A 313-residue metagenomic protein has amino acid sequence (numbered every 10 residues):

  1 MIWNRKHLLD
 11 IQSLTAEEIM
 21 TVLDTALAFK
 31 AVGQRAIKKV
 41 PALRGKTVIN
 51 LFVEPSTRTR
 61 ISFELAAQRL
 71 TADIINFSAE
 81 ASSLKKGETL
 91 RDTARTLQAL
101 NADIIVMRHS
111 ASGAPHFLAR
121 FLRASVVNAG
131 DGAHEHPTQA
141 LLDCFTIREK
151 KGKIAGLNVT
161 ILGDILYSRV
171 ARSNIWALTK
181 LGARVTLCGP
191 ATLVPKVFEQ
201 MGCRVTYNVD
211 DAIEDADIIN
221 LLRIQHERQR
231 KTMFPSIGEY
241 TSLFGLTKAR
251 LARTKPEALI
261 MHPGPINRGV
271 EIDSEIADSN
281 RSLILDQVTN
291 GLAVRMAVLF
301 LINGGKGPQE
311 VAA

Functional and structural regions predicted by a protein language model:
M1-L65: Positively charged, low-complexity intrinsically disordered leader regions
I37-R148, R268: Phosphate/diphosphate ligand-binding glycine-rich loop within oxidoreductases
L43-V48, A155-V159, E257: Phosphate-coordination loops involved in phosphoryl transfer and adenosine-cofactor binding
V53-L65, E149-L222: Glycine-rich phosphate/diphosphate-binding loop of Rossmann-like nucleotide-binding domains
A124, G182-R184, R253-L259: A short helix->loop->beta-strand "cap" motif at the edges of active sites that frequently abuts
F198-E275: Rossmann-like adenosine-cofactor binding region
E257-A258, P263-A313: Adenosine-phosphate binding glycine-rich loop
